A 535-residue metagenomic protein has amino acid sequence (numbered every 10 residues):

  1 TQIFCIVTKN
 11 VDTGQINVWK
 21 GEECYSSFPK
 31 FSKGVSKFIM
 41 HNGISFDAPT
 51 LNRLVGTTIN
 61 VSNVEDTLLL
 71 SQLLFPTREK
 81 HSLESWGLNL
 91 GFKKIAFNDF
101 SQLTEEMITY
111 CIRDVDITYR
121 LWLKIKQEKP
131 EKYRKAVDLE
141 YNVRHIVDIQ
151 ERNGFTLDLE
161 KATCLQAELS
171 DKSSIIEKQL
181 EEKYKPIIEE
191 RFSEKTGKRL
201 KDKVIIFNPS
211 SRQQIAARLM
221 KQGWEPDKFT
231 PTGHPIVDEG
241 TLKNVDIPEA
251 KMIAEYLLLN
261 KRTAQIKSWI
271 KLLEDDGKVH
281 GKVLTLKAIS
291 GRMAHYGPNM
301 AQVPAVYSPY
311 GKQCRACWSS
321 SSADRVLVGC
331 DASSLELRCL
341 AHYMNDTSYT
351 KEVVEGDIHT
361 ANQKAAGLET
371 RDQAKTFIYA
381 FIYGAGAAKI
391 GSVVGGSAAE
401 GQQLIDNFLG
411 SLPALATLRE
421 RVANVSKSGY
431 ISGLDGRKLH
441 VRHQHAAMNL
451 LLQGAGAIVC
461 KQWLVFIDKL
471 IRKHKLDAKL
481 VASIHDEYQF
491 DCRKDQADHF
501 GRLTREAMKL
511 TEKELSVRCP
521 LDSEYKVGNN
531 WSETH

Functional and structural regions predicted by a protein language model:
I3-E128, S334: Conserved DEDDh/DEDDy metal-dependent 3′-5′ exonuclease domain
C5, G14, I59, L88-N89 (+11 more regions): Conserved "right-hand" nucleotidyltransferase catalytic core of DNA-directed polymerases
P29-S32, Y310-V326, R472-K473: A short acidic-Thr-Gly-centered motif at the start of a beta-strand
V35-I44, N208, D331, K389 (+1 more regions): Short glycine-rich phosphate-binding loop at a beta-alpha junction
V64-L68, S320-L335, F381-G384, I390-V393: Conserved catalytic palm subdomain of right-hand nucleotidyl-transferase polymerases, strongest for RNA-directed enzymes
D202, H280, T285-A288, K364-I484 (+2 more regions): Conserved catalytic core of nucleic-acid polymerases
G329, E336-A366, G433-H440: Metal-dependent catalytic core segments for phosphate chemistry
F500-M508: Short amphipathic alpha-helices in soluble, non-transmembrane regions that often serve as interface/regulatory elements
